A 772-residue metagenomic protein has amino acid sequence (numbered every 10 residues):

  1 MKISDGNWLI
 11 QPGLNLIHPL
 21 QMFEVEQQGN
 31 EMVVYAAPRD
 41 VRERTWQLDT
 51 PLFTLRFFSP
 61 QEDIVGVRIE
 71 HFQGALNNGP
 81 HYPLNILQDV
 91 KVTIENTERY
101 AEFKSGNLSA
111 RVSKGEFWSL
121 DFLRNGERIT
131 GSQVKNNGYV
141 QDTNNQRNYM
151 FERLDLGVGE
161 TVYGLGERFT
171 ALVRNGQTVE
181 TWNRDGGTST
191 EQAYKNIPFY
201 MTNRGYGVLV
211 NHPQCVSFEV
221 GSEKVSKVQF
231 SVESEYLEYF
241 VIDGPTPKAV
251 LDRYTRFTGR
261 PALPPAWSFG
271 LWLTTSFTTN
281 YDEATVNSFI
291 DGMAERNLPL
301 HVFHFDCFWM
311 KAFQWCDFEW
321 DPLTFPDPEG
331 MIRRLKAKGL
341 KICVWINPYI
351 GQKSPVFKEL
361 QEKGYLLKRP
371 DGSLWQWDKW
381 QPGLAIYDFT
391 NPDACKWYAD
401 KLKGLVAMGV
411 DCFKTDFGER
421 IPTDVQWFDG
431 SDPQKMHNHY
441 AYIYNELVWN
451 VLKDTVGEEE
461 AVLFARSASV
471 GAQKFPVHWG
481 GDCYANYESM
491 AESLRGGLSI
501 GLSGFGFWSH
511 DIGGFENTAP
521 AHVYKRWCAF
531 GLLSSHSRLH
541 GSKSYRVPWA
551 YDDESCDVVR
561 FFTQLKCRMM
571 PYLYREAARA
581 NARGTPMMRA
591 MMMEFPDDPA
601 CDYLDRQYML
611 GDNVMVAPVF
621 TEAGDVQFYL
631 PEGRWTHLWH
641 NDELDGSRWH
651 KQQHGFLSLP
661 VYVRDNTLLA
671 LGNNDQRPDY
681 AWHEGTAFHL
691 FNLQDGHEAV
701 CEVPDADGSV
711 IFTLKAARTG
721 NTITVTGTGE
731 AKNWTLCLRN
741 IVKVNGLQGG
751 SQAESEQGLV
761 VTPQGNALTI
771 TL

Functional and structural regions predicted by a protein language model:
M1-A262, A266-S268, T274-S276, Y281-D291 (+8 more regions): N-terminal accessory segment at the very beginning of proteins
I64-V65, S109, S119, P198-F199 (+20 more regions): Beta-sheet entry/capping signal
E70-F72, H81, P299-V559, E594-D598 (+1 more regions): Aromatic- and carboxylate-enriched substrate-binding clefts and catalytic-loop regions of carbohydrate-active enzymes
T130-S132, G176-S189, Y194-K195, D482-G506 (+1 more regions): Internal mixed beta-strand/loop scaffold within catalytic domains of large alpha/beta enzymes
D155, N175-T178, A193, N287 (+5 more regions): Short, hydrophobic/amphipathic alpha-helical packing segments that form internal helix faces or helix-helix interfaces
A262-S276, S373-I386: N-terminal small/glycine-rich loop or linker at the start of catalytic domains across soluble metabolic enzymes
W449-V462, A468-W479, E492-G496, I500-H510 (+2 more regions): Catalytic core of carbohydrate-active enzymes
